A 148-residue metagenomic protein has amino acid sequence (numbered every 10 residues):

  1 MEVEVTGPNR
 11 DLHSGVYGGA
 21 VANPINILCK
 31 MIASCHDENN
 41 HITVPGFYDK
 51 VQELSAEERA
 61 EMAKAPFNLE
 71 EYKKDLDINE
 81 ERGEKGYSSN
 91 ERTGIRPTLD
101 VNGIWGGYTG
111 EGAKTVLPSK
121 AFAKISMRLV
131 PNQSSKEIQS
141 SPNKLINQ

Functional and structural regions predicted by a protein language model:
M1, S14-I104, V116, N132-Q148: Acidic-enriched catalytic cores of C-N bond-cleaving enzymes acting on peptides and small amides
E2-D11: Residues forming anionic-ligand binding surfaces in small-molecule and nucleic-acid pockets of primarily soluble enzymes
V5, A121-R128: Short, hydrophobic beta-strand segments
N9, G103-Y108: Short, well-ordered turn and helix-capping elements at secondary-structure junctions
N9, M127-S135: A generic structural motif
G110-T115: Short beta-strand/turn micro-motifs at beta-sheet edges
